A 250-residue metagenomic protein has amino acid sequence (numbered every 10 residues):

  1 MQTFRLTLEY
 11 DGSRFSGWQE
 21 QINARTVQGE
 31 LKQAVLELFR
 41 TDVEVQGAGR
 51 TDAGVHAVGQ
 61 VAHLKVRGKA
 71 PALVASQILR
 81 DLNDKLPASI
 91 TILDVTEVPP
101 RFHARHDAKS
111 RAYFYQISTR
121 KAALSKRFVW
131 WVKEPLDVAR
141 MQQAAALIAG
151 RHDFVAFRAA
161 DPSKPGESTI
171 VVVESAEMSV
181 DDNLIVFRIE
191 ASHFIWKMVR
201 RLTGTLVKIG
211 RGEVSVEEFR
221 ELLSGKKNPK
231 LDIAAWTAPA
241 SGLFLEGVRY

Functional and structural regions predicted by a protein language model:
M1-Y250: Structured-RNA-binding interfaces characteristic of tRNA pseudouridine synthases
